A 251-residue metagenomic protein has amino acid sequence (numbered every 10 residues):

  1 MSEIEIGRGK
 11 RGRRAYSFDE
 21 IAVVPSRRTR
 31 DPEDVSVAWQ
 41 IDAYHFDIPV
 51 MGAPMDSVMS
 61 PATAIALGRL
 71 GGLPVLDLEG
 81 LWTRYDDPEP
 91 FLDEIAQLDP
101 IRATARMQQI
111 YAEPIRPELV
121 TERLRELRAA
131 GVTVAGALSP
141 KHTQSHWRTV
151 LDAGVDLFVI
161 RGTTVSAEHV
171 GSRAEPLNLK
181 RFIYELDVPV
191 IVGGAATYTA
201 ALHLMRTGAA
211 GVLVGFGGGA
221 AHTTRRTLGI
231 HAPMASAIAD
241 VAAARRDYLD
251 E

Functional and structural regions predicted by a protein language model:
M1-L249: Active-site entrance/lid segments in N-terminal catalytic domains of soluble metabolic enzymes
